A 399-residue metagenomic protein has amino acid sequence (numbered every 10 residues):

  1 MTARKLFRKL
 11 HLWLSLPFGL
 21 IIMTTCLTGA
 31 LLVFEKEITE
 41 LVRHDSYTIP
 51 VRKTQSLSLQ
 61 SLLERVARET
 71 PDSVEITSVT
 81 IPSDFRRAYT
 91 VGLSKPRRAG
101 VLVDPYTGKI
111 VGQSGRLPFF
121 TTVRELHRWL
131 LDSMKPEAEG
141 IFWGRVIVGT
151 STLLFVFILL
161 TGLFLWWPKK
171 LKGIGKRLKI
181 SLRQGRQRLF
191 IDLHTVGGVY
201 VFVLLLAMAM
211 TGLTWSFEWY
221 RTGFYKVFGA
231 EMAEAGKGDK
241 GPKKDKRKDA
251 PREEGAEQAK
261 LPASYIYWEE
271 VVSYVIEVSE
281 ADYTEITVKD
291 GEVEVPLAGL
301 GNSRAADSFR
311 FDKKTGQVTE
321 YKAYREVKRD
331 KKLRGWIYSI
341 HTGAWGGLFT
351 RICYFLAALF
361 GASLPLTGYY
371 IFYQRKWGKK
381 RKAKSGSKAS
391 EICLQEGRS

Functional and structural regions predicted by a protein language model:
M1-S399: Conserved histidines in hydrophobic membrane contexts and catalytic metal-binding motifs
